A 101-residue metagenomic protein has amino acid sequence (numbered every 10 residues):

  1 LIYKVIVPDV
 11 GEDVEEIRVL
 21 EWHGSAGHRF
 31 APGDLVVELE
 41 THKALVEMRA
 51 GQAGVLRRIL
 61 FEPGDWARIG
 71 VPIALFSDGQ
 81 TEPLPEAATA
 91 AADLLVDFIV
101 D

Functional and structural regions predicted by a protein language model:
L1-D101: Mobile cofactor-carrier "swinging-arm" domains
